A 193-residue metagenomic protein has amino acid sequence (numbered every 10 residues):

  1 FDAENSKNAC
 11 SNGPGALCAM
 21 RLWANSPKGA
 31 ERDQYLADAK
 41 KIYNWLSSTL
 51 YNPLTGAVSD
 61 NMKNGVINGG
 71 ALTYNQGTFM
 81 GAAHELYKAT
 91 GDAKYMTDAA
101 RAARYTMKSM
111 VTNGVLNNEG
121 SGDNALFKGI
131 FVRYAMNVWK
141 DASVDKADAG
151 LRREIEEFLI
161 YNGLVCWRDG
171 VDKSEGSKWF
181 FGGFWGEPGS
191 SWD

Functional and structural regions predicted by a protein language model:
F1-R21: Extended ligand-binding groove/face enriched in aromatic
S6-K7, R21, I67-N75: Extended, leucine-rich alpha-helical cores of fungal transcription factors
K7, K94, A99-D193: CBM-like carbohydrate-recognition segments
P14, R21, N25, D38-N52 (+6 more regions): Alpha-helical scaffold segments in carbohydrate-active enzymes
P14-A30, T78-G91, V132-D148: Well-ordered alpha-helical scaffold segments within catalytic/enzyme domains
A30-L36, K40: Beta-rich carbohydrate-recognition and catalytic domains
P53-D60: Catalytic cores of eukaryotic secretory-pathway lumenal/extracellular enzymes that build and remodel glycoconjugates
